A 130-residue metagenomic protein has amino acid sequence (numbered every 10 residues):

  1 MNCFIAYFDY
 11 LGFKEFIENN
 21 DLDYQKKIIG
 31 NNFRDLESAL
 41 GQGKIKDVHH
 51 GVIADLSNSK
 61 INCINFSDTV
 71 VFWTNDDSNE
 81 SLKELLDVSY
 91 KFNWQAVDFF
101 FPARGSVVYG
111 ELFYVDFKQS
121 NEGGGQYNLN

Functional and structural regions predicted by a protein language model:
M1-D9: Active-site-proximal structural segments of metal-dependent nucleotidyl cyclase/transferase enzymes
I5, N65, G124-Y127: A generic fold-level signal
Y10-L22: Active-site loop/short helix in cyclic nucleotide turnover domains
N20-D23, S120-E122: Short, glycine/charged-enriched secondary-structure capping and boundary segments
D21-R34: A short alpha/beta connector and helix-capping loop motif
F33-F72, F99-F101, V108: Conserved helix-loop-beta segment at the catalytic/binding core of cyclic-nucleotide signaling proteins
T74-N130: Catalytic beta-strand-to-alpha-helix segment of the class III nucleotidyl cyclase homology domain
